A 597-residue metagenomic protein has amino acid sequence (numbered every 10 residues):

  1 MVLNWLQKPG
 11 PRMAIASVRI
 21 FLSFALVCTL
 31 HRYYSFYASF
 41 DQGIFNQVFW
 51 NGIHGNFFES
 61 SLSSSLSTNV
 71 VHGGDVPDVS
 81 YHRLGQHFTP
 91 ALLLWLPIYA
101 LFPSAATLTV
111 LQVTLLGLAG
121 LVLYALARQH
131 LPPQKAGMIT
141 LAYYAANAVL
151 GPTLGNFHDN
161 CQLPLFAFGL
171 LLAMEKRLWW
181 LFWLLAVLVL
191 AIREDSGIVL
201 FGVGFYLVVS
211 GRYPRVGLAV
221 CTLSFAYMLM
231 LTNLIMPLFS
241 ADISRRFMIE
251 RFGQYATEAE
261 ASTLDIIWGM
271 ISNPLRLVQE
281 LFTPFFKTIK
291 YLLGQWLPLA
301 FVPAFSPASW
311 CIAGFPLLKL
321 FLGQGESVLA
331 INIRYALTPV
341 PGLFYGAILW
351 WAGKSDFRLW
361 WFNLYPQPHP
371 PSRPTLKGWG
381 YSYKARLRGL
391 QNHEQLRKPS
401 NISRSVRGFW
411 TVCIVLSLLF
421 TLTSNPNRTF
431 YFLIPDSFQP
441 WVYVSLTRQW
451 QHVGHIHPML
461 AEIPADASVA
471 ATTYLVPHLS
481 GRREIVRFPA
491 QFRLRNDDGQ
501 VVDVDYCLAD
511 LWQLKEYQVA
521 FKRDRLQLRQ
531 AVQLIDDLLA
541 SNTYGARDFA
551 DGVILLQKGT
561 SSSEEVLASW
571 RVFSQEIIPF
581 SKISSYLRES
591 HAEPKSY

Functional and structural regions predicted by a protein language model:
M1-V27, R128, R212, V216-V220: Start-transfer (signal-anchor) and selected internal transmembrane alpha helices of multi-pass inner/ER membrane
R12-R19, C221-F225, S355-Y431: Signature aromatic-anchored transmembrane alpha helix within multi-pass, membrane-resident enzymes that catalyze glycan
A25-C28, F36, Y213-T283, K287-K290 (+4 more regions): Membrane-lumen/periplasm interface segments of specific transmembrane helices in polyprenyl phosphate-linked
I44-S80, P90: Extracytosolic helix-loop segments that constitute the early lumenal/periplasmic catalytic or substrate-binding loops
V79-H82, T89-L96, L101-L118: Loop-to-helix entry region of an early transmembrane alpha helix in multi-pass inner-membrane enzymes
L118, V122-L126, A142, T153 (+1 more regions): Specific aromatic-rich, kink-prone transmembrane helix
I139, F168-A173, W179-E194, V199-V208 (+1 more regions): Membrane-interface alpha helices of multi-pass inner-membrane proteins
C311-P368: Hydrophobic/aromatic-rich transmembrane helices and adjacent perimembrane loops
